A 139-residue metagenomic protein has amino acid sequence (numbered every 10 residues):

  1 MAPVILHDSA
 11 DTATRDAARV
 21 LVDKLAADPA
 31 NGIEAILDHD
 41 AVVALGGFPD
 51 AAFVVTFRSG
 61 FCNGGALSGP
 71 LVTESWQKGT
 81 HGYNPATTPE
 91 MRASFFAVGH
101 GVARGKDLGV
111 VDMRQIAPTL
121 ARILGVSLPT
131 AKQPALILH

Functional and structural regions predicted by a protein language model:
M1-A13, Q77-I123: Substrate-binding rim/cap in mid-to-C-terminal beta-strand-loop elements of soluble/periplasmic
M1-L71: Secreted, luminal/periplasmic, and some membrane-associated catalytic domains that remodel anionic oxygen-ester
G60-C62, F95, V126: Broad hydrophobic/π-residue packing in well-ordered secondary structure
S68-P70, G109-V110, K132-P134: Composition- and surface-driven signal marking solvent-exposed, interaction-prone regions in large proteins
T73-S75: A glycosyltransferase accessory/donor-loop signature
Q115, T119-H139: …; additionally, a secondary subgroup of soluble metalloenzymes is captured
